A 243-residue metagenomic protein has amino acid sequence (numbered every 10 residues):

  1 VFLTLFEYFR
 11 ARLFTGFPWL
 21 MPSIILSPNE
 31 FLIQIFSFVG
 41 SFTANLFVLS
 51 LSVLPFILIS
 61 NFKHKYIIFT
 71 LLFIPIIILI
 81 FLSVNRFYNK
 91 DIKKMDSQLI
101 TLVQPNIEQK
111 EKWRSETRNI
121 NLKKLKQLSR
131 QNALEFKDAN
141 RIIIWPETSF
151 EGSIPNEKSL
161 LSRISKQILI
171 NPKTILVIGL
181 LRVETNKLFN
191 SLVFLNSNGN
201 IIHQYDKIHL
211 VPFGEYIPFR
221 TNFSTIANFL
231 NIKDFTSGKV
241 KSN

Functional and structural regions predicted by a protein language model:
V1-N243: Enzyme catalytic cores with a strong preference for nitrogen-chemistry domains
